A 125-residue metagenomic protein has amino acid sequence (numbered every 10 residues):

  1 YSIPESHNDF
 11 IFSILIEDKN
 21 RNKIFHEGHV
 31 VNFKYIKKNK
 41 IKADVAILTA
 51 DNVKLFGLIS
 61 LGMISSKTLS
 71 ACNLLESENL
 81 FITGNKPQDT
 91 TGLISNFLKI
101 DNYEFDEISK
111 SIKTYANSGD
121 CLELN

Functional and structural regions predicted by a protein language model:
Y1-I41, N125: Core dinuclear metal-dependent hydrolase active-site scaffold
I14-K19, T49-N52, T91-G92: A generic short-segment signal for beta-strand/edge and adjacent turn/coil regions
H26, V45-I47, F81: Structural motif
G28-V30, A50-N52, N85-K86: Active-site metal-binding loops of divalent metal-dependent hydrolases
K34, F56, T90: Glycine/Thr-rich phosphate-binding loops of Rossmann-like dinucleotide-binding domains
K37-K42, S65-N125: Binuclear metal-ion centers of metallo-dependent hydrolases, dominated by the metallo-beta-lactamase
K40-K54: Active-site metal-binding motif and surrounding structural segment of the metallo-beta-lactamase
V53-G62: Acidic/histidine-rich helix-loop elements that form or flank divalent-metal/phosphate-binding sites at the catalytic
